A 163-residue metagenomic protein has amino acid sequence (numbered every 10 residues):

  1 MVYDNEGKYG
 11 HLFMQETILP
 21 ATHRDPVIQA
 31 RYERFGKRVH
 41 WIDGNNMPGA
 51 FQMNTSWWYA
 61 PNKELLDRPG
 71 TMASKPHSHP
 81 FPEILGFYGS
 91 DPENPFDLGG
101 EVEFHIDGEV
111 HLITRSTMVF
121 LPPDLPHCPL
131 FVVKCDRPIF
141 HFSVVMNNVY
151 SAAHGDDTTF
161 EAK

Functional and structural regions predicted by a protein language model:
M1-G70: A short, N-terminal "cap"/entry segment at the start of jelly-roll beta-barrel domains of the cupin/DSBH fold
V2-T17, L130-K163: Double-stranded beta-helix
H40, Q52-W58, E83-F87, V119-F120 (+1 more regions): Ordered hydrophobic segments in well-structured contexts
W58-G89, G100: Short basic alpha-helical hairpin corresponding to helix-turn-helix/winged-helix-like nucleic-acid-binding
P61, P92-N94, V110, H127 (+2 more regions): Residues that cap or initiate secondary-structure elements
D67-M72, I106-D107, P123-H127: Short acidic (Asp/Glu) patches
F87-T114, A153-G155: A short beta-strand-loop-beta hairpin characteristic of the jelly-roll/cupin
V110-V132: Conserved metal-binding segment of the jelly-roll/cupin
